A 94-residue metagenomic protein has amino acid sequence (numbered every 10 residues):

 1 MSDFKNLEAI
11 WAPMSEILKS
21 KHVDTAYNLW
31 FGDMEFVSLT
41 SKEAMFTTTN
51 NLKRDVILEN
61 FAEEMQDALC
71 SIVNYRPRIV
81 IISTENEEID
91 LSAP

Functional and structural regions predicted by a protein language model:
M1-P94: Intrinsically disordered, low-complexity basic tails and flexible linkers associated with large NTP-driven
